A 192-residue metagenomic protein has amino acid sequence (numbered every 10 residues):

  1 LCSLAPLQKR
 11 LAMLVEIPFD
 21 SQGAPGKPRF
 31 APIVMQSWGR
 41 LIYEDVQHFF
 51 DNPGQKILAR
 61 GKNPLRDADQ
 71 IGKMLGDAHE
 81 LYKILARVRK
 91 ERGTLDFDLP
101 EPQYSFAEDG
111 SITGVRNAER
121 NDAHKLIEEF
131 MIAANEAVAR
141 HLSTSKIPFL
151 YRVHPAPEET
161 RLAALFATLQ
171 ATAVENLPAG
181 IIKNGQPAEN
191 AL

Functional and structural regions predicted by a protein language model:
L1-L192: Electropositive polyanion-binding surfaces
